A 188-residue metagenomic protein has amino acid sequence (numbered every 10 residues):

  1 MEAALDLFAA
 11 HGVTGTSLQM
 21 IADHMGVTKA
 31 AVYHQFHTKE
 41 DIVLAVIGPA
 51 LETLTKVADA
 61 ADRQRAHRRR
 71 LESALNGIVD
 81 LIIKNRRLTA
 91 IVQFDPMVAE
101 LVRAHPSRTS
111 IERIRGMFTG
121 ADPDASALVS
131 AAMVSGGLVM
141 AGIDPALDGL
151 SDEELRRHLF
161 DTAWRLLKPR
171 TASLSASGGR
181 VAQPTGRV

Functional and structural regions predicted by a protein language model:
A3, L7-A10, T53-A60, G137-A141: Solvent-exposed, amphipathic alpha-helical segments
A3, L7-D41, A45: Helix-turn-helix
L7, L81, L166: Short alpha-helical functional segments enriched in proximate histidine and acidic residues
F36, L51, L75: Short amphipathic alpha-helical/adjacent loop interface patches that line ligand and macromolecule-binding sites
D41, A45, K56-A90: Hydrophobic alpha-helical connector segments
R69, T89-A90, F94, E100-V188: Hydrophobic/aromatic-rich alpha-helical bundle segments in the mid-to-C-terminal region
